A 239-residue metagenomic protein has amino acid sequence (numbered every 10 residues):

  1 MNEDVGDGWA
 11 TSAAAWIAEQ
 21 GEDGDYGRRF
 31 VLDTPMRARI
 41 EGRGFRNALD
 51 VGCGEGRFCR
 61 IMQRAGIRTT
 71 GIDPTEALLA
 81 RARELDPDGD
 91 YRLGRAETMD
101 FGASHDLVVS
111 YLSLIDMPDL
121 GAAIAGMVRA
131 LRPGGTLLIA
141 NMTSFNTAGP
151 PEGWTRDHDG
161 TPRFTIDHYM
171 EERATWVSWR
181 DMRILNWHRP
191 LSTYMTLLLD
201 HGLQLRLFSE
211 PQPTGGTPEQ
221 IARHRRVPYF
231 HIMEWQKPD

Functional and structural regions predicted by a protein language model:
M1-R43, R57, L78-R81: Conserved class I S-adenosyl-L-methionine
L49-V51, E55-T98: Class I SAM-dependent methyltransferase SAM/SAH-binding core
M99-V108: A short acidic, Gly/Pro-enriched loop at the edge of an enzyme's catalytic core that lines a small-molecule cofactor
L107-L120: A short SAM/SAH-binding and catalytic strip from SAM-dependent methyltransferases
G121-T136: A short glycine-rich, Lys/Arg-flanked "PGG" loop and its adjoining helix->strand segment in the class I
L138-E172: Conserved class I S-adenosyl-L-methionine
L185-F208: Short alpha-helix
H201, I221-D239: Core SAM-dependent methyltransferase catalytic element
